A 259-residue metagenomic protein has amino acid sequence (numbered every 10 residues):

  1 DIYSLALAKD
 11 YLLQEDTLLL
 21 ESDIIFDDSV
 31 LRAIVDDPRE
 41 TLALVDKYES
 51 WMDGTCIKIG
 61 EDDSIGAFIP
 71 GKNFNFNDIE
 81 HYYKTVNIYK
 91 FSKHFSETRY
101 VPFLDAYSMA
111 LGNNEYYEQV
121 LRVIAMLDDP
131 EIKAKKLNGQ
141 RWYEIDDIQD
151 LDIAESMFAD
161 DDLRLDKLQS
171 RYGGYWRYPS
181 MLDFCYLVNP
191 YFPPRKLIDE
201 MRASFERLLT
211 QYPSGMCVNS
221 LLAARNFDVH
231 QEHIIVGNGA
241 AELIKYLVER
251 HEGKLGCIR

Functional and structural regions predicted by a protein language model:
D1-D16, G239, L243: Short phosphate-binding loop-to-helix
E15-I25: Short beta-strand-to-loop acidic/aromatic patch adjacent to the donor-nucleotide binding site
I25-D27, C257: Hydrophobic/aromatic residue at the end of a short beta strand that borders the catalytic acidic motif
D27-L111: Conserved core of the sugar-phosphate nucleotidyltransferase
Y82-S170, W176-S180: Conserved alpha/beta core of the MobA/IspD/sugar-nucleotide pyrophosphorylase nucleotidyltransferase superfamily
S156-Q211: N-terminal "arm"/small-domain region of PLP-dependent enzymes with the aminotransferase-like
L209-R259: Conserved core of the PLP fold type I
